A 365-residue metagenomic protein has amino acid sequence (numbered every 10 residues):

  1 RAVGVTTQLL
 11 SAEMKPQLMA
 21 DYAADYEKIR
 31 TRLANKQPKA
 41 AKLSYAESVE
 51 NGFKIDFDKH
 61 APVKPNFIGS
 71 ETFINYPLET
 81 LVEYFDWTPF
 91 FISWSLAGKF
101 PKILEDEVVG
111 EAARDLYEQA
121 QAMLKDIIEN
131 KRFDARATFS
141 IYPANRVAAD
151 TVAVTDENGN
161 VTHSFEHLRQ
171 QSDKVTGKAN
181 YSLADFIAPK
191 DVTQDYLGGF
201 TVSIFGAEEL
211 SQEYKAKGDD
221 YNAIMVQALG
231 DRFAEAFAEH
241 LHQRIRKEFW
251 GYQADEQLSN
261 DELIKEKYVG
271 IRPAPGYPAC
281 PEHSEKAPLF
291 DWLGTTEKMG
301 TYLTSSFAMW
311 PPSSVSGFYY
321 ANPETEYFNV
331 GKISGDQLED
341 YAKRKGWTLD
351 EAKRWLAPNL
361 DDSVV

Functional and structural regions predicted by a protein language model:
V3-I224, A228, F249: Active-site loops and adjacent core secondary-structure elements that bind or stabilize anionic groups
K178-F186, K190-V365: C-terminal accessory domains/tails appended to large, multi-domain proteins
